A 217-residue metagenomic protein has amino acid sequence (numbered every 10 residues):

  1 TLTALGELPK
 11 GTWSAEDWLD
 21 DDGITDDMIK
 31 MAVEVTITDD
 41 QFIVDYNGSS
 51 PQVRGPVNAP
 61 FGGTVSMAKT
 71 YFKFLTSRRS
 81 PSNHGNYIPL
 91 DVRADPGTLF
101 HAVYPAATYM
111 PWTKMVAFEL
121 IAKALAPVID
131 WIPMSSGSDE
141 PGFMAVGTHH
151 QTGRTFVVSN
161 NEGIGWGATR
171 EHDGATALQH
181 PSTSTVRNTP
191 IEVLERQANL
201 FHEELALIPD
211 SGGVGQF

Functional and structural regions predicted by a protein language model:
T1-F217: Glycine/proline-enriched, intrinsically flexible loops and inter-domain linkers
